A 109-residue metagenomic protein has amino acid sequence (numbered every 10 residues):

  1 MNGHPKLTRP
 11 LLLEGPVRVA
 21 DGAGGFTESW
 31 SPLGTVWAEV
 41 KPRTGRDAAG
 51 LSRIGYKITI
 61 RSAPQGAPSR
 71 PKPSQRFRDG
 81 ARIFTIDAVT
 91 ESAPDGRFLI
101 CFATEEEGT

Functional and structural regions predicted by a protein language model:
M1-G3, V89-T90: A generic local secondary-structure boundary/capping motif
N2-K41: Extended boundary segments
G25-T109: Short, conserved turn/kink motifs that form compact alpha/beta structural patches or helix kinks used as
